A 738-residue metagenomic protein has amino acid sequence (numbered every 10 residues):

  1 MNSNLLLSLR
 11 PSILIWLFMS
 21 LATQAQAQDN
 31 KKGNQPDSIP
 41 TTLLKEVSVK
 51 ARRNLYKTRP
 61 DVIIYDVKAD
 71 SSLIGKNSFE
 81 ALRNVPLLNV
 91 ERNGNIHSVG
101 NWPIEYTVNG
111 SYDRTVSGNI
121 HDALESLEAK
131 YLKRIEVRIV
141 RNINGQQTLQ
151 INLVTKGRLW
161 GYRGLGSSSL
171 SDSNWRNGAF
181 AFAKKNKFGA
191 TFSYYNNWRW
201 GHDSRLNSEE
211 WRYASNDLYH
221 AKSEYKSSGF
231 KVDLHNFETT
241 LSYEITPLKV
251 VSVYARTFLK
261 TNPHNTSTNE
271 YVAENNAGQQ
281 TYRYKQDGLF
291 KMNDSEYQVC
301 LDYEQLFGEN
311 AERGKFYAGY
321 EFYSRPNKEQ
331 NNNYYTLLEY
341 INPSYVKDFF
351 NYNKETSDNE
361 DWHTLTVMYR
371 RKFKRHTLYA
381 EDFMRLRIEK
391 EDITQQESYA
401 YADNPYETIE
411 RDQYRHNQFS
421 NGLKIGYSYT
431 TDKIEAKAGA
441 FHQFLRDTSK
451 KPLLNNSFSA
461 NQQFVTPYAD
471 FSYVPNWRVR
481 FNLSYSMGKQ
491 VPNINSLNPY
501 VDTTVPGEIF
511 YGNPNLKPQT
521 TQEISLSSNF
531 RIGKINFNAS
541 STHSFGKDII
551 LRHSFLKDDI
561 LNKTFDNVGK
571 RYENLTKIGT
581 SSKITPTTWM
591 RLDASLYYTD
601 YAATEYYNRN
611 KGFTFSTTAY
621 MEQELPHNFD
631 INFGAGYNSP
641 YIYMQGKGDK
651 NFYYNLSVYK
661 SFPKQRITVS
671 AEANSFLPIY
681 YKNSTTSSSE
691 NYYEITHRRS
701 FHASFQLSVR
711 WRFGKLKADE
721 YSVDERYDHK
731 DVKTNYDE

Functional and structural regions predicted by a protein language model:
Q26-E46, R52-A273, Q286-N327, V367-R385 (+13 more regions): Membrane-proximal, glycine/serine-rich, low-complexity loop/turn segments characteristic of large bacterial
Q147-G166, H235-F237, K260, H264-N269 (+7 more regions): Surface-exposed extracellular loop regions of Gram-negative outer-membrane beta-barrel proteins
L165-S167, K222-S227, Y282-L289, D348-E355 (+8 more regions): Extracellular loop and loop/strand-boundary signature of outer-membrane beta-barrel proteins
S171, F182, G229-K231, L289-S295 (+9 more regions): Replace "Gram-negative outer membrane beta-barrel proteins" with "bacterial and organellar outer membrane beta-barrel
A179-F180, D203-Y219, H264-Q280, K328-E339 (+11 more regions): Outer-membrane beta-barrel translocator domains and adjoining extracellular loop/strand segments of Gram-negative
W362-T364, T408-D412, G422, Y511-N513 (+5 more regions): Outer membrane beta-barrel strand-and-loop segments of large Gram-negative receptors, especially TonB-dependent
L378-R480, S484: Signature of Gram-negative outer-membrane beta-barrel scaffolds
L596-Y601, F615-I667, E672-Y693: C-terminal beta-barrel architecture of Gram-negative outer-membrane proteins
